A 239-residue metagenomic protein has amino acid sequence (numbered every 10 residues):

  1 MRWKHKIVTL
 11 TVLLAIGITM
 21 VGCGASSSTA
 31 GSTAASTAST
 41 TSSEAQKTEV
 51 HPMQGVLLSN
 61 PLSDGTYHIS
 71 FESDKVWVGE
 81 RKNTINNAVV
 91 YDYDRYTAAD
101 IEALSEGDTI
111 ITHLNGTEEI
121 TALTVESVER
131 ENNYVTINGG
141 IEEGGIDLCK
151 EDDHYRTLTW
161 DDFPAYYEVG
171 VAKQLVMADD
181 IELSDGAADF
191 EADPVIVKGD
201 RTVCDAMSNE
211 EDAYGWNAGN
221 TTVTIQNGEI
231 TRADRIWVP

Functional and structural regions predicted by a protein language model:
M1-L10: Bacterial N-terminal signal peptides that target proteins for export
V8, A15-I16, G31: Soluble, non-membrane globular domain cores that form compact, hydrophobic packing and curved binding surfaces
I18-G22: C-terminal motif of bacterial Sec signal peptides marking the signal peptidase cleavage site
G24-S26: Bacterial signal peptide processing site
S28-A45: Intrinsically disordered, low-complexity serine/threonine-rich repeat tracts
S42-P239: Solvent-exposed hydroxyl-ligand-binding patches built from regularly spaced Ser/Thr and small hydrophobics
